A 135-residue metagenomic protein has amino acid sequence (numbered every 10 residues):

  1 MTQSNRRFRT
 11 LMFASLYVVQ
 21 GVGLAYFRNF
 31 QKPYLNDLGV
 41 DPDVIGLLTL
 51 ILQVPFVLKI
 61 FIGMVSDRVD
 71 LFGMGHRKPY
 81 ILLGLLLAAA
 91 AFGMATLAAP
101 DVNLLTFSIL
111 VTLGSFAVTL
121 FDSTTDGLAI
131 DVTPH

Functional and structural regions predicted by a protein language model:
M1-F56: Helix-loop boundary and gating motifs at the non-cytosolic
M12-F13, N103-V111: Short hydrophobic/alpha-helical segments at membrane-entry points of transmembrane helices in Major Facilitator
K32, N36, S66, A129-P134: Helix-terminus/helix-capping segments at the ends of transmembrane helices and short amphipathic helices
I45-D70, A90: Central cavity-lining transmembrane alpha-helices of secondary-active solute carriers, predominantly the Major
G46, I81-L82, S108: Hydrophobic/aromatic positions within or immediately flanking transmembrane alpha-helices of multi-pass small-molecule
P79-V102: C-terminal ends and interior cores of transmembrane alpha-helices in multi-pass membrane transporters/permeases
L113-H135: Cytoplasmic helix-loop-helix junction between adjacent transmembrane helices in 12-TM secondary transporters
